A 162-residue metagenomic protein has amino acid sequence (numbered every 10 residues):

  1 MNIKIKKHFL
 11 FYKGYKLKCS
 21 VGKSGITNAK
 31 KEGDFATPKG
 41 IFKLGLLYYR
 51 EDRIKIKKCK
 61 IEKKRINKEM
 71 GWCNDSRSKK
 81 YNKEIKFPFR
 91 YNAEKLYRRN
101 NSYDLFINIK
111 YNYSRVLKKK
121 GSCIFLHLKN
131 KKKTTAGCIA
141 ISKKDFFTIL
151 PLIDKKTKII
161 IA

Functional and structural regions predicted by a protein language model:
M1-A136, K143-A162: Cell wall/extracellular polymer interaction/catalysis modules
